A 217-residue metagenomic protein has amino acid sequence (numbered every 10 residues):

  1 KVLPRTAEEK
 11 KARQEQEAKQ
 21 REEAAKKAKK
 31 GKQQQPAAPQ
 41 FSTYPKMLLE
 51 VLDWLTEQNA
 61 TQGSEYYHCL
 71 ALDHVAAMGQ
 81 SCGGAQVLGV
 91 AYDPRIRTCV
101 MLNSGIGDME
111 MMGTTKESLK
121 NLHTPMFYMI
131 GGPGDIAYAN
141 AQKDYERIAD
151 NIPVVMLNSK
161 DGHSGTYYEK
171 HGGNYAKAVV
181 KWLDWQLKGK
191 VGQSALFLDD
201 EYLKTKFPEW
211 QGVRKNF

Functional and structural regions predicted by a protein language model:
K1-P4: Conserved alpha/beta-hydrolase
T6, K10-L72: Alpha/beta-hydrolase active-site loop
K19-K26, I152, K160-S164, E169-F217: Alpha/beta-hydrolase-fold serine-hydrolase catalytic core, especially in secreted/extracellular enzymes
A38-P45, Q80, Y92, E169-A176: Solvent-exposed, acidic/flexible segments
T43-E50, W54, Q86, K143 (+2 more regions): Extracytoplasmic/secreted proteins, especially bacterial periplasmic and envelope-associated proteins
K46-L52, H74-V87, F127-G132, S159-K160 (+1 more regions): A short, hydrophobic secondary-structure junction motif
V51-N121: Primarily recognizes the serine-hydrolase "nucleophile elbow" in alpha/beta-hydrolase and SGNH/GDSL folds
R97-E169: The feature captures the conserved acid-bearing segment of alpha/beta-hydrolase catalytic domains
